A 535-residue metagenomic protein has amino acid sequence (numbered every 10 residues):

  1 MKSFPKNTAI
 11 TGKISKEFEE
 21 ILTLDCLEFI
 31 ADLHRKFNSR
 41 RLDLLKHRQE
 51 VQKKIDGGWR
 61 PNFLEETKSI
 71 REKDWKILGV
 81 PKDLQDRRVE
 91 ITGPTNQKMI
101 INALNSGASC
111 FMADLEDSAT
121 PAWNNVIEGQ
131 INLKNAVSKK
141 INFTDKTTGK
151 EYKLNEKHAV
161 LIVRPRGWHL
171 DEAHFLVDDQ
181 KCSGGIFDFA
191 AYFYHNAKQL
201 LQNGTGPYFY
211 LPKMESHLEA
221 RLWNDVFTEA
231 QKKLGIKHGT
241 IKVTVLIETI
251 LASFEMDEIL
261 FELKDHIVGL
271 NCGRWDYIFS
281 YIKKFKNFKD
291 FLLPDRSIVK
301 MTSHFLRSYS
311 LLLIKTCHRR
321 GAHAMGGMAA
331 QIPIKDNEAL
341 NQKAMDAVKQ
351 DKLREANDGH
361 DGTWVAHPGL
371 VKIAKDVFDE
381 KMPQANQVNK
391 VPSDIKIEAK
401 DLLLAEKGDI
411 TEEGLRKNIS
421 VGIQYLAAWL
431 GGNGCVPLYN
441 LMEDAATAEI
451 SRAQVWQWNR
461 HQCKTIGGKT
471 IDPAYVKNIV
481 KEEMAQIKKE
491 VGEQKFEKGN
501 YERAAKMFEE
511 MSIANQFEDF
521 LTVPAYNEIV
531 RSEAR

Functional and structural regions predicted by a protein language model:
K2-R535: Expand to "…catalyze enediolate/carbanion chemistry for C-C bond making/breaking, isomerization, decarboxylation
